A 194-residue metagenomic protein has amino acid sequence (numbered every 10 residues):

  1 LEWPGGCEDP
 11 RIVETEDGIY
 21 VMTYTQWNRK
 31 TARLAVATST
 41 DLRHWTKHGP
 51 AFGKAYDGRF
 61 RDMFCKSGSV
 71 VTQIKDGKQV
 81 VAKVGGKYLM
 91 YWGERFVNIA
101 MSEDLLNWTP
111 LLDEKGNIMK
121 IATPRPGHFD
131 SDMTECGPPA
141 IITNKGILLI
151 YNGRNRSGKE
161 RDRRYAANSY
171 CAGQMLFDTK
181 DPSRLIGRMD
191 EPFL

Functional and structural regions predicted by a protein language model:
L1-G5, V13-D132, I141-L194: Beta-rich carbohydrate-recognition and catalytic domains
E8: Metal-dependent C-N hydrolase catalytic cores
